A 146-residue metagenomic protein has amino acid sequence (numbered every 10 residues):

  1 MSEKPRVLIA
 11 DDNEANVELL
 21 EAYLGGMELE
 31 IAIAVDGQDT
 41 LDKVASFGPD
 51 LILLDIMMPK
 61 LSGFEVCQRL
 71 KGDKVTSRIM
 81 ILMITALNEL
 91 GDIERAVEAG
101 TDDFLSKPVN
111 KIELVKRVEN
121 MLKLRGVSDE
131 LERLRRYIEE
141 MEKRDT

Functional and structural regions predicted by a protein language model:
R6, E14-V35: Two-component/phosphorelay signaling modules centered on CheY-like receiver
V17, L54, M58-K60, S77 (+2 more regions): The feature encodes the CheY-like receiver
I33-L51: Acidic, metal-coordinating helix/loop segments flanking the phosphotransfer/catalytic sites of two-component signaling
M58, L70, I81: Receiver (REC) domain active-site loop signature in two-component systems and cognate sites in sensor histidine kinases
G91, V109-V118, L122: C-terminal output helix
